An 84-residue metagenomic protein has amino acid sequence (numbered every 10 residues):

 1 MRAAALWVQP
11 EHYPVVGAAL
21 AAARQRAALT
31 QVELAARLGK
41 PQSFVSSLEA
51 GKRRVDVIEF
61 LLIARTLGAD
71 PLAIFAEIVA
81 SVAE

Functional and structural regions predicted by a protein language model:
M1-R26: A short, Lys/Arg-rich alpha-helix, primarily the initiator
Y13, S43-S47, E59, T66: A general secondary-structure boundary signal
A18-R37, L62: Short basic helix-loop element that most often maps to the first helix and adjoining turn of HTH DNA-binding modules
A28, R54-V57: Residue at a beta-strand N-cap/secondary-structure junction
L38-V55: Recognition helix of helix-turn-helix/homeodomain-like DNA-binding domains that insert into the DNA major groove
I58-I74: DNA major-groove recognition helix of helix-turn-helix/homeodomain DNA-binding modules
A73-E84: Short amphipathic recognition helices of helix-turn-helix/homeodomain-type DNA-binding modules
